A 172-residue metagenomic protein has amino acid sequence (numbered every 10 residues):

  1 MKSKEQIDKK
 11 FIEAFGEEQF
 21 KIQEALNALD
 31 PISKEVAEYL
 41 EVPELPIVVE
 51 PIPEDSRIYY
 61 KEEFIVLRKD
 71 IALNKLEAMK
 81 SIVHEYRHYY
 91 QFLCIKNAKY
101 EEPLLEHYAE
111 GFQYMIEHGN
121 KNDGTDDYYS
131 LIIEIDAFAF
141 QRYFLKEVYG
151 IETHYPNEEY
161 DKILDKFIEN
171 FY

Functional and structural regions predicted by a protein language model:
M1-K2, Q91: N-terminal low-structure segments adjacent to metalloprotease catalytic domains across cellular compartments
K2-K61: Auxiliary, metal-adjacent structural segments of Zn-dependent hydrolase domains
Q19, A72, L76, D127: Active-site oxyanion-binding pockets that recognize sulfate/phosphate
N27, L76, K80, H84 (+2 more regions): A structural signal for well-ordered alpha-helical segments within the folded catalytic domains of diverse enzymes
A37-E44, K96-A98, V148-Y155: Surface-exposed helix-capping loop/turn segments at secondary-structure junctions
V42-E77, Y86-L93: Active-site scaffold of zinc-dependent metalloenzymes
F92-K96, R142: Short, function-defining helix-loop hinge/capping sites that tune catalysis or transport
Y100-Y172: Metalloprotease/metallohydrolase-associated module, dominated by Zn2+-dependent proteases
